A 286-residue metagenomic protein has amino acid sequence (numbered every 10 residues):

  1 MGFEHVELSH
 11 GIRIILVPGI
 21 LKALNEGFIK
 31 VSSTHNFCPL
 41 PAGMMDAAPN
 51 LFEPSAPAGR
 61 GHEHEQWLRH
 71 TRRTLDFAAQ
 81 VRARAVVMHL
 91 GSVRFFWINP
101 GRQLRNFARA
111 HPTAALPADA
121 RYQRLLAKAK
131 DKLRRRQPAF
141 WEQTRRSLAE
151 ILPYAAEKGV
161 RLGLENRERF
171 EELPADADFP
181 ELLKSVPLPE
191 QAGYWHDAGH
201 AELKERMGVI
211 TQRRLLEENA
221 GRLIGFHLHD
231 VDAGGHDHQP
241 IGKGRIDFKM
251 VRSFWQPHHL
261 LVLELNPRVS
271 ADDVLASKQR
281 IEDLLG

Functional and structural regions predicted by a protein language model:
M1-I12, R82-A85: Catalytic domains of carbohydrate-active enzymes, especially glycoside hydrolases
E4-H5, K30, R84, R161 (+1 more regions): Residue-level detector of anion-binding/catalytic polar loops
L8, N166-R167, A198, L265: Generic detector of well-ordered alpha-helical packing
I14, G27, L68-M88, F95-W97 (+3 more regions): Histidine-acidic metal/acid-base catalytic patches
I14-A23: Active-site-adjacent beta->alpha loops and helix N-cap segments on the catalytic face of soluble alpha/beta enzymes
F28-C38: Short, structured active-site "lid" loops
P41-A47, F95-I98: Short acidic/His/Gly/Ser-rich catalytic and metal-binding motifs that mark active-site loops of diverse hydrolases
S55-G193: Active-site acidic/histidine proton-transfer and metal-coordination neighborhood in alpha/beta enzyme cores
